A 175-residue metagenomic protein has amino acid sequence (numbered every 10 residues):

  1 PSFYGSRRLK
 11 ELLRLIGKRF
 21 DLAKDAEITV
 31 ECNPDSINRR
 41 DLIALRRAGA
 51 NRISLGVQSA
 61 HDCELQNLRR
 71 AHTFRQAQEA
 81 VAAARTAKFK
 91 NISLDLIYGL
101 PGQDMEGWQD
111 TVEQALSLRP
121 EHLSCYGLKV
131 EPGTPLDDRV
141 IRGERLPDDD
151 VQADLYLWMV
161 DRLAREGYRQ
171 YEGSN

Functional and structural regions predicted by a protein language model:
P1-N175: C-terminal scaffold of the Radical SAM
